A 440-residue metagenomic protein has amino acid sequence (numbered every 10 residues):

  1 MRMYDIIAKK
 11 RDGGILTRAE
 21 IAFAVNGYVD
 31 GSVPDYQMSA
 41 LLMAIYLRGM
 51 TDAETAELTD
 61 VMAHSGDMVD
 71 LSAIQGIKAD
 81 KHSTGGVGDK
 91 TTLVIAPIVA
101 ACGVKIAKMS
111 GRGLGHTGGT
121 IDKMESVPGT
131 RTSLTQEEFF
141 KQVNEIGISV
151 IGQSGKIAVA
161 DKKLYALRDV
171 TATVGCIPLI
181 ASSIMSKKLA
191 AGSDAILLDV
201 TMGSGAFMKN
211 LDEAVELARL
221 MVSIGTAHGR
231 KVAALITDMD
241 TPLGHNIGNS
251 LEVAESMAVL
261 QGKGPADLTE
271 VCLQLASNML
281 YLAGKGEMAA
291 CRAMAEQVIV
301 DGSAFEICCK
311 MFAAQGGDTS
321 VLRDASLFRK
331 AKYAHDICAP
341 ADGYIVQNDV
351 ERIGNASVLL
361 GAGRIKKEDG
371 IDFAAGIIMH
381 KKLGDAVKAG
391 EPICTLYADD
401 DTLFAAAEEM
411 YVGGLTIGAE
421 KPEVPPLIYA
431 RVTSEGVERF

Functional and structural regions predicted by a protein language model:
M1-G88, V259, I307-D318, I428-A430 (+2 more regions): Acidic, glycine/proline-rich low-complexity segments that act as flexible tails and inter-domain linkers
D5, I15-T17, M68, K78 (+4 more regions): Well-ordered secondary-structure scaffolds
L47, L93-A107, K187-G192, A227-H228 (+1 more regions): Alpha-helix C-terminal capping segments
I77-A100, V104-H116: Glycine/serine-rich anion-binding loops at beta->alpha junctions that coordinate negatively charged ligand groups
T92, S110, T117-D122, S154-G155 (+5 more regions): Short acidic, glycine/serine/threonine-rich loops at helix termini
I106-S110, T132-T135, V150-Q153, L197-V200 (+1 more regions): General beta-strand structural signal in soluble alpha/beta enzymes
K123-S149, R219-G225, G229: A glycine-rich helix N-cap at a beta->alpha junction
N144-S193: Phosphate/diphosphate-binding glycine-rich loops and adjacent basic-rich segments that engage nucleotide
